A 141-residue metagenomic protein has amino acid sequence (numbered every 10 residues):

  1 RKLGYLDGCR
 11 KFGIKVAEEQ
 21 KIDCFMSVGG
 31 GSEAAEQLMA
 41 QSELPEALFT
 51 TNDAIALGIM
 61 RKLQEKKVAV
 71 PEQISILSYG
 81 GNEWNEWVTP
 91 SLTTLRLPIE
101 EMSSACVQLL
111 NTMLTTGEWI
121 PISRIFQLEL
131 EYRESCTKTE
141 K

Functional and structural regions predicted by a protein language model:
R1-K141: Bacterial carbohydrate/catabolite-sensing allosteric modules
